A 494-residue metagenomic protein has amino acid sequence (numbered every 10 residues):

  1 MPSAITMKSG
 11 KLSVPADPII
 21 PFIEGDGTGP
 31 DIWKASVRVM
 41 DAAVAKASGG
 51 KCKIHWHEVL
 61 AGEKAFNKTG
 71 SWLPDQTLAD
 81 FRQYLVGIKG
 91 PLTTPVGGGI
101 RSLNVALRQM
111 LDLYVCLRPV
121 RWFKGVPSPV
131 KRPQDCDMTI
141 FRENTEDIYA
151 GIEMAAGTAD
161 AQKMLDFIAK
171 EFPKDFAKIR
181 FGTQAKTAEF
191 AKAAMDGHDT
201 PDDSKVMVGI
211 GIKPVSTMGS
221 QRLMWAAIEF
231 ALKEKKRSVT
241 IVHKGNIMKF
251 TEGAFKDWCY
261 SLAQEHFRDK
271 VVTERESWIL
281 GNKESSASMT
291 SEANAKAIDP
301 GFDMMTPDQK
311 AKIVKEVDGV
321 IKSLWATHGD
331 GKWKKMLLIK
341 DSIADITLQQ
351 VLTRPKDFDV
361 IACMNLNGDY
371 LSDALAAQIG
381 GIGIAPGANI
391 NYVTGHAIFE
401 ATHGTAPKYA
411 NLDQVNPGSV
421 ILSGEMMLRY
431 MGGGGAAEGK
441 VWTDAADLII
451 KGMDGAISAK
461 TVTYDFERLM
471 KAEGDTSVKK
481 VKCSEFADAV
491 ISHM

Functional and structural regions predicted by a protein language model:
S3-H55: N-terminal phosphate-binding or glycine-rich loops at protein starts, especially the Walker A/P-loop of NTPases
A4, E63-A65, L324, H328 (+2 more regions): Glycine-rich phosphate/nucleotide-binding loop
P15-A16, P21-V37, A169, K174-F176 (+1 more regions): Glycine-rich phosphate/diphosphate-binding loop of Rossmann-like nucleotide-binding domains
P21, A42, A47, C52-A61 (+2 more regions): Structural/interface elements that position substrates and couple domains in central-metabolism enzymes
D26-G29, L85, F141, A227 (+4 more regions): Buried hydrophobic positions in well-ordered alpha/beta secondary-structure cores of metabolic enzymes
D41, A45, G49, Q83-V86 (+10 more regions): Generic secondary-structure signature for well-ordered alpha-helical cores
K64-G197, G209, L366-Y370: N-terminal glycine-rich phosphate/adenylate-binding segment common to multiple enzyme folds
D475-M494: Phosphate-binding loop/pocket of nucleotide- and phosphate-handling active sites
